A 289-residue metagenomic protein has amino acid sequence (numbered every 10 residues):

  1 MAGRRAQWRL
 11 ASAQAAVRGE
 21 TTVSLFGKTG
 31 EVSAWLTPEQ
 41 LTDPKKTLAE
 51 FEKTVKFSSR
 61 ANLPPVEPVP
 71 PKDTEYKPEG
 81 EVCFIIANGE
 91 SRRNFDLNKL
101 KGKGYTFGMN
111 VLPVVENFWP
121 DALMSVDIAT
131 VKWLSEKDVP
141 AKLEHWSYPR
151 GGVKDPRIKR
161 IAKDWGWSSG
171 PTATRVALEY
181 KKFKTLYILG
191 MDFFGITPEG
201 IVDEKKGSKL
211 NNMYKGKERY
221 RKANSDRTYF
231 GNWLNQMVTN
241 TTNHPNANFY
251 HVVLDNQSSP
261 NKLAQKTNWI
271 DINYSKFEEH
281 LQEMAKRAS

Functional and structural regions predicted by a protein language model:
R4-R5, G30-W35, K56-S289: Metal-ion/cofactor- or nucleotide/acyl-coenzyme-handling active-site neighborhoods
R4-R9, A49, K53: Basic, mixed-charge low-complexity alpha-helical segments
A6-L10, V23-K28: A short beta-strand micro-motif
Q40-V55: A short, charged, amphipathic alpha-helix used as a generic interaction element across diverse proteins
